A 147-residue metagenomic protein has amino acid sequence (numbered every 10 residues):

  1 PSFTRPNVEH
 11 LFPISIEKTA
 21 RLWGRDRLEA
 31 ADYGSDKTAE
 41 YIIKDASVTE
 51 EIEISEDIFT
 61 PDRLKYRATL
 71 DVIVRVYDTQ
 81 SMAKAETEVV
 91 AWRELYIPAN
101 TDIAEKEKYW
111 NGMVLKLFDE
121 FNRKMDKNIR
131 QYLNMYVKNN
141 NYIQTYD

Functional and structural regions predicted by a protein language model:
P1-S47: N-terminal segment of the mature soluble domain
R5-V8, E53-D57, N100-I103: Short acidic, glycine/proline-rich loop/turn micro-motifs
H10, A83-K124: Short secondary-structure boundary motifs at beta->alpha junctions and helix caps
E17, R21, R25-L28, F118 (+3 more regions): Extracytoplasmic/secreted envelope proteins and their assembly/folding machinery, especially bacterial periplasmic
L28, D45-S47, L70-Q80, A91-A99 (+3 more regions): Beta-strand elements of well-folded, non-transmembrane domains
A30, V74-K84, I103, E107 (+2 more regions): Charged/polar interaction segments and conserved charged motifs
S35-E86: Surface-exposed short loop/turn segments
R123-D147: Short, highly charged C-terminal tails/helix-capping segments
